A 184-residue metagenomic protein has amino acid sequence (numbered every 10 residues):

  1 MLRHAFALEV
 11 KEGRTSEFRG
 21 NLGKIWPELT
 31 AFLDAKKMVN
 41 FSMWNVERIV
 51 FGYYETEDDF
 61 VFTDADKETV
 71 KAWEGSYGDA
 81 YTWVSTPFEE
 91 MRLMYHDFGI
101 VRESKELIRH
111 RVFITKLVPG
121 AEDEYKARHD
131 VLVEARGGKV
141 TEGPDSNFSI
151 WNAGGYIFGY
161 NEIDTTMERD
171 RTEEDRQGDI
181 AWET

Functional and structural regions predicted by a protein language model:
M1-F18, I108-D123: Short glycine-/aliphatic-rich beta-strand segments at the starts of folded cytosolic domains
A5, W26, V112-I114, I157-Y160: Short, structured motif recognition centered on aromatic/hydrophobic residues
R14-K37, A121-D145: Short amphipathic alpha-helical segments
L22, W73, V133, F148 (+1 more regions): Tryptophan-centric aromatic hotspots in well-structured domains and transmembrane helices
P27-F51, E55-T56, G137-T166: Short, glycine- and small/hydrophobic-rich beta-strand elements in well-ordered beta-sheets
F32-V39, T56-E89, G143, I163-T184: An amphipathic, aromatic/His-enriched active-site/gating alpha helix that lines ligand/cofactor pockets
F41-R48, V70-I108, W151-A153, E183-T184: Glycine-rich beta-strand-turn "strand-cap" elements at beta-sheet edges
